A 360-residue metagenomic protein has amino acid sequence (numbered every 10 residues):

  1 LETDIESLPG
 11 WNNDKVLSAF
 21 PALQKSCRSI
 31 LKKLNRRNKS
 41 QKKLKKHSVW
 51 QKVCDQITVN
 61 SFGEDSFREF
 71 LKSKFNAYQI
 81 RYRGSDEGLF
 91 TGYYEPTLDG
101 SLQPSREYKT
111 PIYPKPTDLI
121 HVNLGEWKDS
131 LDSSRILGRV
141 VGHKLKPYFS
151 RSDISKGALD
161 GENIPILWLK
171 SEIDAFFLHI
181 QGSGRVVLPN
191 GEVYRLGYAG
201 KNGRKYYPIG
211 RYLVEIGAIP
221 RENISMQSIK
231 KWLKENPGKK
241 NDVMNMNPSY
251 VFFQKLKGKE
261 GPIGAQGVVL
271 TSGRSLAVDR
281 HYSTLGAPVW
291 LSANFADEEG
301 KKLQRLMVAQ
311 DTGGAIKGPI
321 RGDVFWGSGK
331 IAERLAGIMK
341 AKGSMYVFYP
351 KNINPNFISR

Functional and structural regions predicted by a protein language model:
L1-K257, G264: Secretory/export targeting leaders with adjacent low-complexity proregions
N12, G258-R360: C-terminal soluble interaction/assembly domains
